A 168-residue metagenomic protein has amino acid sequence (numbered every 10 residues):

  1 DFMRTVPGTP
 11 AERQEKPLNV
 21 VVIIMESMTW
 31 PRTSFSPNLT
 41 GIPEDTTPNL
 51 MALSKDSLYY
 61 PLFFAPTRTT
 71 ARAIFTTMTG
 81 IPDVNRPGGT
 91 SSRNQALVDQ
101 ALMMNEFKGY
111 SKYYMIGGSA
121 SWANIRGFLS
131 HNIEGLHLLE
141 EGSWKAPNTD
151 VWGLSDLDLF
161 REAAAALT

Functional and structural regions predicted by a protein language model:
D1-V22, S27-T168: Active-site-proximal alpha/beta segments of enzymes that process anionic O-linked groups
